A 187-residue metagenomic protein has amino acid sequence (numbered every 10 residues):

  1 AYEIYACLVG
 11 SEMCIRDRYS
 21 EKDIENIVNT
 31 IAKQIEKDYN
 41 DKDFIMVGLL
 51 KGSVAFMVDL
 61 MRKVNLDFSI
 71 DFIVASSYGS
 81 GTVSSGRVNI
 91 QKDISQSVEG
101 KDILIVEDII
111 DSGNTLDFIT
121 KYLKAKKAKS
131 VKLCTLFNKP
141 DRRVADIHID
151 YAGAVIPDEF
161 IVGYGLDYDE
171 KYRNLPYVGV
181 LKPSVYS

Functional and structural regions predicted by a protein language model:
A1-I15: Single conserved hydrophobic/aromatic residue that forms the stacking wall/gate of nucleotide- or nucleobase-binding
S11-E12, R16-S187: PRPP-associated nucleotide enzymes
